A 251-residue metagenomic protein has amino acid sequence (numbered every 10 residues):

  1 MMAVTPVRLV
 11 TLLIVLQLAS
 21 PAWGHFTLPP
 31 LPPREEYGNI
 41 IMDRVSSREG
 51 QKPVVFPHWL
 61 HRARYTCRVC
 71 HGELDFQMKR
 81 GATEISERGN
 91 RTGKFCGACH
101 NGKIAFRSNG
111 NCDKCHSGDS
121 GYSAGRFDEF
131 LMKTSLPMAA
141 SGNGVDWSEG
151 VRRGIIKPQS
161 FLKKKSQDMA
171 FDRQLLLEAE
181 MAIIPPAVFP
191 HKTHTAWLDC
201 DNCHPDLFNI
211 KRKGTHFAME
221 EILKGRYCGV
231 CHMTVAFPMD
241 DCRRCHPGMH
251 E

Functional and structural regions predicted by a protein language model:
M1-K52, N109-I184, A196, P247-E251: N-terminal export/targeting leaders of redox proteins
G38-T134, E180-E251: Sequence context surrounding c-type heme c attachment/ligation sites in exported
